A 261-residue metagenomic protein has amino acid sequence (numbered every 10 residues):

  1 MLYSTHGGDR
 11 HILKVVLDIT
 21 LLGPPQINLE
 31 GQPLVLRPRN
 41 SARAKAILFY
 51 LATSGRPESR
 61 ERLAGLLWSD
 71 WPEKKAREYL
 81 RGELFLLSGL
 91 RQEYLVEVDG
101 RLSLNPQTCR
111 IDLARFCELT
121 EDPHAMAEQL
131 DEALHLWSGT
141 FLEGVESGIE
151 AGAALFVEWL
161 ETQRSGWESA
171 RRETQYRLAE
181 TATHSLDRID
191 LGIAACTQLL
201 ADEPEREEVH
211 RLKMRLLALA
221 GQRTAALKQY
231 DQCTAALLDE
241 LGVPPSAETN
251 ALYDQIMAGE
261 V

Functional and structural regions predicted by a protein language model:
M1-A194, Q198-E207, G221, A225 (+2 more regions): Intrinsically disordered, low-complexity protein-interaction/activation regions
E83, L212, Q229: Residues within the DNA-recognition helix of helix-turn-helix
W167, Y230-T234: Amphipathic alpha-helical coiled-coil/heptad-repeat segments
K213-L217: TPR/Sel1-like alpha-solenoid repeat signature
L238-S246: A short glycine-centered flexible hinge/capping loop motif at secondary-structure junctions
T249: Short conserved active-site loop signatures built around small residues
